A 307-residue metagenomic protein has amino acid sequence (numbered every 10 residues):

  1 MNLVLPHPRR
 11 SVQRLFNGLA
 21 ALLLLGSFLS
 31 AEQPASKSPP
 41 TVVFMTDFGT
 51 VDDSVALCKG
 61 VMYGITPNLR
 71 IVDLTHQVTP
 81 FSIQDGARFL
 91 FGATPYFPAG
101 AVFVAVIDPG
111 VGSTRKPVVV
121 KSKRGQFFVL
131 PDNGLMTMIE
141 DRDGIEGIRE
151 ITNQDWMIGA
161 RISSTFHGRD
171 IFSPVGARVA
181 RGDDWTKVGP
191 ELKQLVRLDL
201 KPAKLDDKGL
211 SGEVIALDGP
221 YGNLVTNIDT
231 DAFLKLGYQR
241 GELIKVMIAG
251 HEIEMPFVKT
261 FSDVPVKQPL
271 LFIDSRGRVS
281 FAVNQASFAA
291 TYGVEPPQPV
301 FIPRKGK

Functional and structural regions predicted by a protein language model:
M1-Q13: N-terminal secretory signal peptides that target proteins for export/translocation
R14-S27: Bacterial N-terminal signal peptides
L24-K37: Bacterial Sec-dependent signal peptides at the C-terminal "C-region" and cleavage site
P39-T41, D53, G64-I71, Q77 (+3 more regions): Active-site histidine-anchored catalytic micro-motif
L57, V61, F89-G92, M138 (+1 more regions): Alpha-helical scaffold segments in soluble metabolic enzymes
I158-I228, L234-Y238: Anionic-ligand-binding alpha/beta catalytic cores of soluble enzymes and soluble regulatory domains that recognize
V225-Y292: A conserved acidic, glycine/proline-rich C-terminal tail/linker
Q285-K307: Pepsin/retropepsin-fold aspartyl endopeptidases
